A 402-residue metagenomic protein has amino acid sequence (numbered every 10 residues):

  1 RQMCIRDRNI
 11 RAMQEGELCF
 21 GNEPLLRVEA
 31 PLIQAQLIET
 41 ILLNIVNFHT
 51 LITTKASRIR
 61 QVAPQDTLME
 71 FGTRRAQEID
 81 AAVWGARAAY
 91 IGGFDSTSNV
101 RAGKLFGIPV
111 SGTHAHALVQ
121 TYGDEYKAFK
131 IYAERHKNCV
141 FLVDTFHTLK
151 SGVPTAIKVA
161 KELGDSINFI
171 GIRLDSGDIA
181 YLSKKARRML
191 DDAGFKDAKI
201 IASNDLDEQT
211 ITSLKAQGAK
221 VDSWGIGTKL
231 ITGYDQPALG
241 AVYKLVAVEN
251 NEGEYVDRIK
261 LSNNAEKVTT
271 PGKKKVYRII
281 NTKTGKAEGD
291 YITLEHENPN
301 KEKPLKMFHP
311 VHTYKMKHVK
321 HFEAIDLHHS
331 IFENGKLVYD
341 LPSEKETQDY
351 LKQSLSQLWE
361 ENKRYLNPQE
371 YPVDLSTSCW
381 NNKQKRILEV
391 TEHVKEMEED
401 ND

Functional and structural regions predicted by a protein language model:
R1-I5: Short, small-residue-biased leader/transition segments that mark boundaries at the very start of proteins
R6, G16-F195, L206-Q217, L230 (+3 more regions): Buried, small/hydrophobic-residue-enriched core segments of structured protein domains
N9-L18, W380: Short histidine-centered loop motifs in beta-beta connectors
A12, V28, I200-I201: Short, charged/polar micro-motifs that form catalytic or ligand-binding hotspots
S111, I172, I200, D222-W224: Hydrophobic residues within beta-strands of alpha/beta enzymes
L206-D402: Gly/Ser/Thr/Ala-enriched C-terminal appendages of enzymes
